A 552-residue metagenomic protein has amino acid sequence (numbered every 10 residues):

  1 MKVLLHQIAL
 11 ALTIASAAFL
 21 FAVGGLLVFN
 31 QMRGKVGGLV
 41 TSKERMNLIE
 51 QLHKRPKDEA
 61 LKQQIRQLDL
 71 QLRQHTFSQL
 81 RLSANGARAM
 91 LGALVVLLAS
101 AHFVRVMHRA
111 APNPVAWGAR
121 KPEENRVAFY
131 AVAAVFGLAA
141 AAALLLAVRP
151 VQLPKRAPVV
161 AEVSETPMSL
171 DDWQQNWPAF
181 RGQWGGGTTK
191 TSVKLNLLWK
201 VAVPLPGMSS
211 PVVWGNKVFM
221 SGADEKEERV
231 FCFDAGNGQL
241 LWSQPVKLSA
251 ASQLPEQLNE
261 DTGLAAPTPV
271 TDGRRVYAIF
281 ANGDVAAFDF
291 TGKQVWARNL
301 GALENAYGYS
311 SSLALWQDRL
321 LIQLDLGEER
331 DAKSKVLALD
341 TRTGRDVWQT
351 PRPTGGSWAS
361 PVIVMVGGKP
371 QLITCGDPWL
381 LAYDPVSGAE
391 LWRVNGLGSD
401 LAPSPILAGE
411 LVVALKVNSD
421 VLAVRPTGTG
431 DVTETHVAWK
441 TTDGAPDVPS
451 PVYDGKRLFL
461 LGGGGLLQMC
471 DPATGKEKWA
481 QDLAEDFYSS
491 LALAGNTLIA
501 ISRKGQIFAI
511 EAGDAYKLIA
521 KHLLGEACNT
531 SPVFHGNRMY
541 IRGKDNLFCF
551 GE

Functional and structural regions predicted by a protein language model:
M1-I8, L97-V132: Cytosolic-side transmembrane helix boundary signature
A11-L27, A133-L144: Hydrophobic membrane-insertion alpha-helices, especially the h-region of bacterial N-terminal signal peptides
S16-A22, S83-R109, P211: Selective detector of the "anchor" transmembrane alpha-helix that sits immediately C-terminal
N30-L48, V151-V163: Alpha-helical transmembrane signal-anchor/signal-peptide segments
T41-L80: Low-complexity, acidic polar-rich segments
T76-L91, N125-F129: Juxtamembrane/start-of-transmembrane alpha-helix segments at the extracytoplasmic/lumenal side of membrane anchors
K121-Q152: Internal/C-terminal transmembrane anchor helices
A147-E552: Noncatalytic, solvent-exposed loop/strand surfaces of beta-propeller-type extracellular/periplasmic domains
